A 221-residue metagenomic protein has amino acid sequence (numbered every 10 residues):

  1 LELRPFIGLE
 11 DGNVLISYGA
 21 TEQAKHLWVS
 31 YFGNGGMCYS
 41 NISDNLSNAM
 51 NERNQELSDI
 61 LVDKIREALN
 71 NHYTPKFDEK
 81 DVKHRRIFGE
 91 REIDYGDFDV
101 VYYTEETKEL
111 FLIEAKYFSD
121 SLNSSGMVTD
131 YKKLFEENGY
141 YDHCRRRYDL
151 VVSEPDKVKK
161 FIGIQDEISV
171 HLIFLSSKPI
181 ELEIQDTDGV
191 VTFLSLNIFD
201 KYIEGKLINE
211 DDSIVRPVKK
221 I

Functional and structural regions predicted by a protein language model:
L1-I221: Intrinsically disordered, low-complexity Ser/Thr/Pro/Gly-rich regulatory segments
